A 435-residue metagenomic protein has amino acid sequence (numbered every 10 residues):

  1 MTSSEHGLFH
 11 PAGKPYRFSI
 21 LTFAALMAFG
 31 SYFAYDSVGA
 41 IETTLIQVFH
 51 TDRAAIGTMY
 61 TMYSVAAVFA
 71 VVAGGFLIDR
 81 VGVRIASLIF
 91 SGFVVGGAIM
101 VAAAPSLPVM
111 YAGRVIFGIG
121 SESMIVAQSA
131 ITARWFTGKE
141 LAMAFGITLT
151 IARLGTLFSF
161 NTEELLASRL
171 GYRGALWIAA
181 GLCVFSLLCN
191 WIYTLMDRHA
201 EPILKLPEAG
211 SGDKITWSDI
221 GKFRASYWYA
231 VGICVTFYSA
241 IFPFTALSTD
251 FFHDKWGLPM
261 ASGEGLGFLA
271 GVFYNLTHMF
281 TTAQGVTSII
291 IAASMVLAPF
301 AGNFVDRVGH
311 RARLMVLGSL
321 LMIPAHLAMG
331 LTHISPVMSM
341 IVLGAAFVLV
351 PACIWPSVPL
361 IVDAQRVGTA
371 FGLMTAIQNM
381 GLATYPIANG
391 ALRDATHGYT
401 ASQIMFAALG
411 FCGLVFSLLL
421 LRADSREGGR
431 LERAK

Functional and structural regions predicted by a protein language model:
T2-K14, D197-V231, K435: Juxtamembrane intracellular "pre-TM" segments in multi-pass secondary transporters
V38-A40, R224-I291, M295-P299, W355 (+1 more regions): Extracytoplasmic gate region of multi-pass secondary transporters
H50, G82, A103-V109, G120 (+3 more regions): Helix-breaking motifs and short loop linkers at transmembrane-helix boundaries and internal kinks in secondary membrane
F69-P108: Conserved MFS/SLC helix-loop-helix module at the cytosolic interface between two early adjacent transmembrane helices
A70-G82, L297-H310: Helix-to-loop junctions at the C-terminal end of transmembrane segments in multipass secondary transporters
L107, G113-A152: Cytoplasmic helix-loop-helix junction between adjacent transmembrane helices in 12-TM secondary transporters
I147-R198: Helix-loop-helix hairpin linking two adjacent transmembrane segments in secondary transporters
I291, G309-S357: C-terminal transmembrane helical hairpin of 12-TM major facilitator-type secondary transporters
